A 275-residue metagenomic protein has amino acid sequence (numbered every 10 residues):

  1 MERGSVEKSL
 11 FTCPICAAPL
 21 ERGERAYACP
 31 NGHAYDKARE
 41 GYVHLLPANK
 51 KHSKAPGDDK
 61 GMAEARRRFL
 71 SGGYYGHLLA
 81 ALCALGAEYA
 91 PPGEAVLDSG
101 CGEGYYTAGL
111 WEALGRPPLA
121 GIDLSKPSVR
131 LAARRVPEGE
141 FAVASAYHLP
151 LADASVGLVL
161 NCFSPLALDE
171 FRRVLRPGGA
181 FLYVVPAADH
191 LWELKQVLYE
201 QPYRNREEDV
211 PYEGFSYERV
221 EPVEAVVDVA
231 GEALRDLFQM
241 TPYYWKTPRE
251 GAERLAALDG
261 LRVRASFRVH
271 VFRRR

Functional and structural regions predicted by a protein language model:
E2-A55: N-terminal auxiliary segments of SAM/dcSAM-dependent transferases
K8-S9, V223-R275: Conserved Class I S-adenosyl-L-methionine
H52, G57-L78: Class I SAM-dependent methyltransferase Rossmann-like catalytic core, especially the SAM/SAH-binding loop
G93-G102: Conserved class I S-adenosyl-L-methionine
E103-G115: Conserved SAM-binding loop of SAM-dependent methyltransferases across substrates and taxa, primarily the Class I
D123-P127: Conserved SAM/SAH-binding beta-strand->alpha-helix loop
Y147-L158: A short acidic, Gly/Pro-enriched loop at the edge of an enzyme's catalytic core that lines a small-molecule cofactor
G178-P186: Conserved beta-strand signature within the Rossmann-like core of class I S-adenosyl-L-methionine
